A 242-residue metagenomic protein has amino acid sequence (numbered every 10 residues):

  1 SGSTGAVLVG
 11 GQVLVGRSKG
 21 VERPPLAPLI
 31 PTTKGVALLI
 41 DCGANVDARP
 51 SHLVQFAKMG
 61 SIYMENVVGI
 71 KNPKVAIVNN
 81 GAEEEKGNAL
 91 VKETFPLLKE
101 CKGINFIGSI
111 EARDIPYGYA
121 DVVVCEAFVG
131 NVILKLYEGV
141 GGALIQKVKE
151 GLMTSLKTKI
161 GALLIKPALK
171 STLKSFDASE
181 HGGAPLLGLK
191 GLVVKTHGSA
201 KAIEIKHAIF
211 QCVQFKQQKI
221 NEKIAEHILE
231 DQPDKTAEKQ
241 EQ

Functional and structural regions predicted by a protein language model:
S1, L38-I40, N72-A76: Short beta-strand segments at enzyme active-site cores
S3, A44-V46, N79-E84, I110-D114 (+2 more regions): Glycine-rich beta-alpha junction loops
S3-R17, E22-F56, E65, K92 (+1 more regions): N-terminal loops that bind phosphate or other acidic moieties and the adjacent beta-alpha structural core
G5, G10-R23, P31-L39, Y119-V123 (+1 more regions): Glycine-rich phosphate/nucleotide-binding loop
P24-L26, S61-Y63, I107-I115, Y119 (+2 more regions): Glycine-rich, charged/polar anion/phosphate-binding loops that engage phosphate groups from diverse ligands
V46-A112, D121-V122: Glycine-rich phosphate/diphosphate-binding loop of Rossmann-like nucleotide-binding domains
E241-Q242: Short, charged juxtamembrane terminal tails flanking transmembrane helices
